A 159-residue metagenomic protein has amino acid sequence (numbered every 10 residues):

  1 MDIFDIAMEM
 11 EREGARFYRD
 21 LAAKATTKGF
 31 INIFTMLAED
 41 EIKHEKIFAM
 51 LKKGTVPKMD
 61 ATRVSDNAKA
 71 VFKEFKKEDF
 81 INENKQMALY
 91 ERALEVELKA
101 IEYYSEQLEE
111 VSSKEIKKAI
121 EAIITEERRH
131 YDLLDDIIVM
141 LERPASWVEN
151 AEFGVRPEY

Functional and structural regions predicted by a protein language model:
M1-Y159: Iron-associated oxidoreductase/ferritin-like identity signal
